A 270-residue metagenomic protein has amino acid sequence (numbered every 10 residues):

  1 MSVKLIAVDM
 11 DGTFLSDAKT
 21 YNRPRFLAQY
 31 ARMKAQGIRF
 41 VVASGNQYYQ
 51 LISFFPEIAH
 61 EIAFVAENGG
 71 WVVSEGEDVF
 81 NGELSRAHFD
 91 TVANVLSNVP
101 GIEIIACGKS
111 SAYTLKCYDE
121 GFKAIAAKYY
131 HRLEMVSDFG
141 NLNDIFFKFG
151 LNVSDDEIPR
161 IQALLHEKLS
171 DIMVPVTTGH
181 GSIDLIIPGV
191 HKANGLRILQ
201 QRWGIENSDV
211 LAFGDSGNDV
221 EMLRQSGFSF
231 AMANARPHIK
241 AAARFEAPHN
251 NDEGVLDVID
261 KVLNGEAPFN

Functional and structural regions predicted by a protein language model:
M1-L5, R23, D184-N270: Mg2+-dependent phosphoryl-transfer enzymes with acidic/Ser/Thr/Gly-rich catalytic loops
K4-K19: Asp-based phosphoryl-transfer active-site loop
M10, G69, G214-S216: Active-site metal-binding loops of divalent metal-dependent hydrolases
F14, F80, E246-A247: A structural signal for hydrophobic residues in beta-strands of small regulatory alpha/beta folds
Y21-F122: Active-site phosphate-binding/coordination module
Q36-V41, H60-I62, K148, S208-V210 (+1 more regions): Short active-site oxyanion
E57-H60, N68, K168-D171, Q225-S226 (+1 more regions): Short, structured coil segments at secondary-structure junctions
V95, G101-F213, G217-Q225, N234: Conserved acidic, metal-coordinating active-site core of Asp-based, Mg2+-dependent phosphoryl-transfer enzymes
